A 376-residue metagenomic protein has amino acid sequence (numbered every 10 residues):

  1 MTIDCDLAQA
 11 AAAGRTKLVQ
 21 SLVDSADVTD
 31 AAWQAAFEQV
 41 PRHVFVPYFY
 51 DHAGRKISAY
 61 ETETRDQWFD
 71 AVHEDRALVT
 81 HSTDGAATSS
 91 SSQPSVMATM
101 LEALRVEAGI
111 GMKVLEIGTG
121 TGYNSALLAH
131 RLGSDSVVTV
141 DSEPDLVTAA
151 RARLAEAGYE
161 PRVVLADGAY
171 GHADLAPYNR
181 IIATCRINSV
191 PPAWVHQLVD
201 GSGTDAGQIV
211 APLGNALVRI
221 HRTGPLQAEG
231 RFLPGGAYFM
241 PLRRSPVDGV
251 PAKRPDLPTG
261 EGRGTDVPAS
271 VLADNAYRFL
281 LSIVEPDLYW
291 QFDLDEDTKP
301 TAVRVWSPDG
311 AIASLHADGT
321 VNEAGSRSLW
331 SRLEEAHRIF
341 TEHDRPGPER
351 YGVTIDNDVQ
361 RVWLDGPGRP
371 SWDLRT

Functional and structural regions predicted by a protein language model:
T2-L115, N124, R131, Y159 (+1 more regions): Class I SAM-dependent transferase core
W33, Y48-A53, Q197-L198, L213 (+1 more regions): A short, aromatic/hydrophobic, helix- or strand-capping loop or linear motif that either lines the entrance/gate
H52, P144, Y170, A216 (+1 more regions): Residue-level detector of flexible, active-site-proximal loop/helix-junction positions within diverse enzyme catalytic
S89-P212: Conserved nucleotide-cofactor-binding alpha/beta core module
I182, N188-H196, G201-D297, W372: Class I SAM-binding transferase module
G224-A237, P300-R304, T320-A324, D358-R369: Short, well-ordered strand-loop elements centered on a beta-strand within folded domains, enriched for acidic residues
D287-H316, V321-N322, S326: Long low-complexity, intrinsically disordered regions
S314-T376: C-terminal target-recognition/interaction regions appended to catalytic cores
